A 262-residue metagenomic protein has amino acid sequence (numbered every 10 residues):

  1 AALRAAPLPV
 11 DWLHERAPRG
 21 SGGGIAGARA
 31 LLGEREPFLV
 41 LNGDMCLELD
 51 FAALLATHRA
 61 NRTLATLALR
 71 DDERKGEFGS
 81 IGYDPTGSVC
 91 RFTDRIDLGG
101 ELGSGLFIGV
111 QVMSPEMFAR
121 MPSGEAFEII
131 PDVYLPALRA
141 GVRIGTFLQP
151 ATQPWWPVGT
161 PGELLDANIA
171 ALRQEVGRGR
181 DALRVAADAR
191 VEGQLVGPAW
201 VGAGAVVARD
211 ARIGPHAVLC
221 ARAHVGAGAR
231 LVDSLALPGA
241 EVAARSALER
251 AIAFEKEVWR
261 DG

Functional and structural regions predicted by a protein language model:
A1-N42, F51-A53, F254-K256, R260-G262: Conserved N-terminal catalytic core of the sugar/cofactor nucleotidyltransferase
G22, A26, A199, G228: Glycine-rich phosphate-binding loop at the start of an alpha helix
P37-L39, C46-L47, A52-R59, R70-K75 (+1 more regions): Catalytic-core segments of class I nucleotidyltransferases/pyrophosphorylases that form NMP-activated intermediates
L138-R222: Extended, small-residue-rich solenoid/repeat segments and analogous flexible loops that form exposed scaffolds
R222-G262: Glycine-rich hexapeptide-repeat left-handed beta-helix
